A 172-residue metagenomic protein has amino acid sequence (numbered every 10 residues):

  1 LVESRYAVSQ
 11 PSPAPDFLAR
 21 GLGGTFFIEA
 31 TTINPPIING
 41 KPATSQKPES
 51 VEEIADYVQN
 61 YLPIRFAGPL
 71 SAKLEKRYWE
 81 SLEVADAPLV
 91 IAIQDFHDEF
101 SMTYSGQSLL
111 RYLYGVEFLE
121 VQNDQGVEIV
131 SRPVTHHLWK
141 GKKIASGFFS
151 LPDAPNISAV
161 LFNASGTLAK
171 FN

Functional and structural regions predicted by a protein language model:
V2-R20: A short acidic/basic microdomain associated with nuclease active sites
Y6, G24, I64, G68: Residue-level signal for beta-strand positions within conserved beta-sheet cores that form or flank
A7, D16, T25-F26, P88-V90: Beta-sheet entry/capping signal
F17-A19, F26-N34: Conserved catalytic cores of phosphodiester-cleaving nucleases, focusing on short active-site segments
L22-G23, S50: Charge-rich, low-complexity amphipathic helices in intrinsically disordered tails/linkers adjacent to domains
I33-F171: Metal-dependent nuclease catalytic core centered on acidic motifs
